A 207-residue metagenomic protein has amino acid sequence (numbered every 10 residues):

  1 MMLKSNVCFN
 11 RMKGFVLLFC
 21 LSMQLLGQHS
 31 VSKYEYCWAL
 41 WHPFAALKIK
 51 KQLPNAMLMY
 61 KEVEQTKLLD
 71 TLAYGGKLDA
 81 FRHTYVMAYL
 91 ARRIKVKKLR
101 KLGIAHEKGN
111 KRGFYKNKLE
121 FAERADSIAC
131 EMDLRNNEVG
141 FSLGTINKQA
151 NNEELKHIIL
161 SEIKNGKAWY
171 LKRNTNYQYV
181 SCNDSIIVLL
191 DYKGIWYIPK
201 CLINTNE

Functional and structural regions predicted by a protein language model:
M1-L3, C20: Short intrinsically disordered, low-complexity coil segments enriched in acidic
L3, V7, L26-E207: Intrinsically disordered, low-complexity, mixed-charge
N6-G14: N-terminal Sec-pathway targeting helices
G14-M23: Sec-dependent N-terminal signal peptides
